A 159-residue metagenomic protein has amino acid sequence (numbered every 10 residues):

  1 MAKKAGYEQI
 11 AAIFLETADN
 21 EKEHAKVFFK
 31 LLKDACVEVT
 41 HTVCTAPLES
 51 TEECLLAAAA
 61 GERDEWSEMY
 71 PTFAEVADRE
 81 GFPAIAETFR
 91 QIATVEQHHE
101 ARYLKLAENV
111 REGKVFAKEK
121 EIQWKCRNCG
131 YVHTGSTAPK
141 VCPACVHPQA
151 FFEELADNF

Functional and structural regions predicted by a protein language model:
M1-F159: Non-heme di-metal
